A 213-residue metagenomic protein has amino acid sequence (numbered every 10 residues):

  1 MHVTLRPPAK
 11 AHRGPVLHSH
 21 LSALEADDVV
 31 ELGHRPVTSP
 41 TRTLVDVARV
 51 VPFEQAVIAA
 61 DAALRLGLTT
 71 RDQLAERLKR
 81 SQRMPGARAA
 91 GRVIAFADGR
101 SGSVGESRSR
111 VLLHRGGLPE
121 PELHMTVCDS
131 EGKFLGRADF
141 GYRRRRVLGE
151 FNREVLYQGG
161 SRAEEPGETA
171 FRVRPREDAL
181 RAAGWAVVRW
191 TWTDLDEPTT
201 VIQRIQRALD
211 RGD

Functional and structural regions predicted by a protein language model:
M1-R88, G105, E122, D210-D213: Short gly/ser-rich loop at a beta-strand->alpha-helix junction or flexible surface loop bordering the NTP-binding
L64-D213: Surface segments flanking catalytic/ligand-binding clefts of nucleic-acid enzymes
